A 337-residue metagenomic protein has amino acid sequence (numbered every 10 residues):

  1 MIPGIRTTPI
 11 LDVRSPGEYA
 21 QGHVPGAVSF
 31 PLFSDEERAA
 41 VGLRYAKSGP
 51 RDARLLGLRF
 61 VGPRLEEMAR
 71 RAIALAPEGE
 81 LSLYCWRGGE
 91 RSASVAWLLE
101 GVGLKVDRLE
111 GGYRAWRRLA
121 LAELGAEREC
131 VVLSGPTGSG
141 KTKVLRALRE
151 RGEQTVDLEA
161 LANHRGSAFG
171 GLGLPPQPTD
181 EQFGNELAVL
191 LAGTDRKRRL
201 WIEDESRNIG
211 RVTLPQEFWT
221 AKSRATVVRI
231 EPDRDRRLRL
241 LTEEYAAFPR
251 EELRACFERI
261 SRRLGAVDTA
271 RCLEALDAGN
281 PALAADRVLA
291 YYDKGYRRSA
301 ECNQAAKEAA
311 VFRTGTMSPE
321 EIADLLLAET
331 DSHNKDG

Functional and structural regions predicted by a protein language model:
G4-A76: Positively charged, proline/Ser/Thr-rich regional signature most characteristic of the Rhodanese/CDC25-like
L11, V28-F30, S82, D107 (+5 more regions): Hydrophobic/aromatic beta-strand patches that form the interior of the parallel beta-sheet core in alpha/beta enzyme
L56-E110: Catalytic cysteine-centered active loop of the rhodanese-like fold, especially the PTP/DSP P-loop
A76, A122-E129: Phosphate-binding P-loop
S82, L104-R117, D157-A162: A short glycine-rich beta-strand->turn/loop micro-motif centered on a GG-aromatic cluster
R91, V131-E150: Glycine-rich phosphate-binding P-loop
E150-A221: Conserved nucleotide-sensing/catalytic segment adjacent to the nucleotide-binding pocket in NTP-handling enzymes
A221-V227, E231-G337: Conserved NTP phosphate-binding and transfer environment spanning the P-loop NTPase/kinase superfamily
